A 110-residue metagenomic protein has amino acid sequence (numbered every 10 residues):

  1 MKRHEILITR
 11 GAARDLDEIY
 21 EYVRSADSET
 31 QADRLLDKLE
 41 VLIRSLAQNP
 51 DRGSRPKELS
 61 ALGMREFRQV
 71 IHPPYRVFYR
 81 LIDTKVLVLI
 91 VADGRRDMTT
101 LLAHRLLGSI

Functional and structural regions predicted by a protein language model:
M1-E66, G108-I110: Basic, Lys/Arg-enriched alpha-helical interface segments
H72-R76, R80-I110: Enriched for short, Lys/Arg-rich terminal
